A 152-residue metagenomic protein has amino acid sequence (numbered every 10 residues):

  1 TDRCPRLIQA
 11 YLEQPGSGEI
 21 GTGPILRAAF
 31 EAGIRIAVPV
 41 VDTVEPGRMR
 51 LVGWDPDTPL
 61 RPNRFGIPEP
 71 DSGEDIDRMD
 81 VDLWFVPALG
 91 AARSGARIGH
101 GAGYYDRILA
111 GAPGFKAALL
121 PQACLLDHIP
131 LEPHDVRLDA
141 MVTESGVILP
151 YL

Functional and structural regions predicted by a protein language model:
T1-M79: N-terminal active-site beta-alpha-beta segment that forms phosphate/nucleotide-binding and substrate-recognition loops
V44-L152: Conserved phosphate- and dinucleotide-binding cores of soluble alpha/beta proteins, encompassing both enzyme active
